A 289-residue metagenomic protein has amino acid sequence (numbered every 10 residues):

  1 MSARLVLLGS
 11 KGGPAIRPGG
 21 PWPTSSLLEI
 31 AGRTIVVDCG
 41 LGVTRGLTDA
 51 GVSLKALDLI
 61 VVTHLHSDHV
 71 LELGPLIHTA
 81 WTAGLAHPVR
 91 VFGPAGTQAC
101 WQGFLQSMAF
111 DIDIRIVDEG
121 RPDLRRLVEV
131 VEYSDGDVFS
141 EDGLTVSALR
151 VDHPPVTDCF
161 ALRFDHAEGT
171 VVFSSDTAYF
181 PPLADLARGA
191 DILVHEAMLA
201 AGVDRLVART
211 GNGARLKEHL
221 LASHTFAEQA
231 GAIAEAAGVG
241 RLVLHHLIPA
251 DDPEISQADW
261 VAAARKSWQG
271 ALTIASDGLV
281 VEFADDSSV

Functional and structural regions predicted by a protein language model:
M1-A178, L183-D185, A258-S288: Binuclear metal-dependent hydrolase catalytic cores
A161, T170-V172, A178-D277: Cap/insert and terminal regions of metallo-dependent hydrolase folds
